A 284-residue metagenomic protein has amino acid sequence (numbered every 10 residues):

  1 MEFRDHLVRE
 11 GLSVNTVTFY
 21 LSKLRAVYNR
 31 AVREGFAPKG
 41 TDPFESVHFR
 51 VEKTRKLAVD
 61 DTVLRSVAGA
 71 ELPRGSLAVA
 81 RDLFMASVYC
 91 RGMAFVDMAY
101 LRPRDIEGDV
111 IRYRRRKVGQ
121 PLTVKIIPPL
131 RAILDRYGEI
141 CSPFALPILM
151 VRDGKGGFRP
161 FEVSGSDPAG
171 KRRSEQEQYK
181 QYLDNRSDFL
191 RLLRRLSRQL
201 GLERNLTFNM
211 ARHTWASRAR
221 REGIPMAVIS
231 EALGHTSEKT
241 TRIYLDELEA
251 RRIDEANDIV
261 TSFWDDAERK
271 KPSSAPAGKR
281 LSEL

Functional and structural regions predicted by a protein language model:
R9-P43, M93: N-terminal DNA-binding recognition helix of tyrosine site-specific recombinases/integrases
L24, V96-A99, I229: Alpha-helix N-cap/helix-start motif at helix boundaries, enriched for small hydrophobics
K39-F95, A99: Basic, Lys/Arg- and aromatic-enriched nucleic-acid-binding interface segment
S46, Y100-R136, V151-R152: Conserved tyrosine-mediated DNA breakage-rejoining catalytic core shared by Y-recombinases
A58, R115-G119, L233-D258: Catalytic-site neighborhood detector that most strongly recognizes the C-terminal catalytic loop/helix of tyrosine
G69-G75, L190-E231: Short, basic (Lys/Arg/His-rich) helix/loop patches that form interaction surfaces in the mid-to-C-terminal regions
R104-V110, E203-R204, I224-I243, K271-K279: Short, polar N-cap/turn motifs at the start of nucleic acid-interacting alpha helices
S142, I148-Q176, D258-L284: C-terminal secondary-structure termini that scaffold catalytic or DNA-interacting sites
